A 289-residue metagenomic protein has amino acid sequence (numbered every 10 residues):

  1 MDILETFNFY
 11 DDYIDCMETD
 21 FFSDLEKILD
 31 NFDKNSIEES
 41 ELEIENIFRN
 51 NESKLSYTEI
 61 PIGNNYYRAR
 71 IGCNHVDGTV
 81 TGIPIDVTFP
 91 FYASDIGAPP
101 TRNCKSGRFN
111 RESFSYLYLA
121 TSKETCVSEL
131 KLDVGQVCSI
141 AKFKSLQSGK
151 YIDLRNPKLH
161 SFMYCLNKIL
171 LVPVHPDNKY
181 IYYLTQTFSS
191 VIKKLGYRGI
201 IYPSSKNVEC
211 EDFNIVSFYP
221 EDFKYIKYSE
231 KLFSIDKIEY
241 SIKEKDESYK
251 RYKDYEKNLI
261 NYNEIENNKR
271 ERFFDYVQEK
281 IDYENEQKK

Functional and structural regions predicted by a protein language model:
M1-S113, L132-K289: Active-site and NAD+-binding cores of ADP-ribose-processing enzymes
F114-L119: A short, exposed loop/beta-hairpin motif centered on an aromatic-Gly-Thr core
A120-E124, Y182: Conserved structured core elements
K123-V134: Short active-site loop/helix that positions an aromatic residue
